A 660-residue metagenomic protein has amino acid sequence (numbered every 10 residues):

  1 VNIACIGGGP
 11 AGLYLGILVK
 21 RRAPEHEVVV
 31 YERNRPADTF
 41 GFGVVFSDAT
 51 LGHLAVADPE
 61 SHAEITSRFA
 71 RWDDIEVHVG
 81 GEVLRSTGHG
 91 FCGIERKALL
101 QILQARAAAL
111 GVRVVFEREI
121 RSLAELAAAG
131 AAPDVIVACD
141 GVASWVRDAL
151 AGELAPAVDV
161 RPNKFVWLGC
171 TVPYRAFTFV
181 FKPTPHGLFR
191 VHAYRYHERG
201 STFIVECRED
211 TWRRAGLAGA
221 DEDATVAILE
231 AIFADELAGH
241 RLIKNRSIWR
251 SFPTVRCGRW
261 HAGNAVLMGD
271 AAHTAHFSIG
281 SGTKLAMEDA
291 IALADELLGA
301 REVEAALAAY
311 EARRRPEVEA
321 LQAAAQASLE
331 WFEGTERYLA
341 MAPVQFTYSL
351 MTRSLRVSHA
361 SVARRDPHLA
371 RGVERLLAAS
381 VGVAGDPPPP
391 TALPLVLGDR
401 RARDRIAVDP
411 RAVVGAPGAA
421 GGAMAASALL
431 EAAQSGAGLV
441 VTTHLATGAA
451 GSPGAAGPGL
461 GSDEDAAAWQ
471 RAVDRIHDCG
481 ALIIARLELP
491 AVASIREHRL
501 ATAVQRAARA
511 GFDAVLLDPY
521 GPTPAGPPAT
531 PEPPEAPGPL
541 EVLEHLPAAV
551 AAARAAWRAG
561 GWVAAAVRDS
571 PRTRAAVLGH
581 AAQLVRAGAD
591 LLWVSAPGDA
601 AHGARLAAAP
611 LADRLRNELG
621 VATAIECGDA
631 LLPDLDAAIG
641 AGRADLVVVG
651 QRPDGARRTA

Functional and structural regions predicted by a protein language model:
I6, D295-A384: C-terminal helical "tail/cap" subdomain of flavin- and related membrane-associated enzymes
G8-R21, V137-A138, L168, I248-A327 (+1 more regions): Conserved mid-domain beta->alpha element of the FAD-binding
A11, P36, A143: Conserved Rossmann-like nucleotide-cofactor binding loop
K20-G41: Glycine-rich FAD pyrophosphate-binding loop
R35-H53: Conserved N-terminal glycine-rich FAD pyrophosphate-binding loop of Rossmann-like flavoproteins
D48-W167, A370-A379: Conserved N-terminal helical subregion
E82-H89, E95-A98, L110, R175-T254: Conserved FAD/dinucleotide-binding core of flavoprotein oxidoreductases
E374-A660: Flavin-dependent oxidoreductase catalytic cores
